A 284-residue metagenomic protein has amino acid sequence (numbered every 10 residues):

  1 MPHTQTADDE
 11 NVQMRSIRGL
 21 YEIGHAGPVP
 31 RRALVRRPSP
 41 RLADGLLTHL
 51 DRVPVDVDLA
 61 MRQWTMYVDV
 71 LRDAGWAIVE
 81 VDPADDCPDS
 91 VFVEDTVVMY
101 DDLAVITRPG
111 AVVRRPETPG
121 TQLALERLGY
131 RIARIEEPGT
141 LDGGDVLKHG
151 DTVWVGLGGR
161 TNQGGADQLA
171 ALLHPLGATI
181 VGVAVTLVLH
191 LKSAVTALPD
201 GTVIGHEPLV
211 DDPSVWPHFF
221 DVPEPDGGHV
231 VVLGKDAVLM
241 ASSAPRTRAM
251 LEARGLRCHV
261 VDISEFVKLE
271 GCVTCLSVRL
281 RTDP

Functional and structural regions predicted by a protein language model:
P2-P284: The feature marks the mature, well-folded catalytic cores of soluble enzymes
